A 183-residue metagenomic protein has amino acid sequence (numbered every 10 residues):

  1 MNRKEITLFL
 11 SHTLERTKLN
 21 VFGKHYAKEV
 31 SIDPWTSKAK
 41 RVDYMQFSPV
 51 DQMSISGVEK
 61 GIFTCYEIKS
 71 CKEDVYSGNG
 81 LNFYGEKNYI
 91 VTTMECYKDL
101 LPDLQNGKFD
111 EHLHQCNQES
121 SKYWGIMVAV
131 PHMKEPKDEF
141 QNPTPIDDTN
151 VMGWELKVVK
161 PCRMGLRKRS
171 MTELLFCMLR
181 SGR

Functional and structural regions predicted by a protein language model:
N2-C65, S70-K72: Active-site metal-binding core of divalent-cation-utilizing nuclease and nuclease-like domains
N2-H25, P34-W35, Q105-R183: Non-catalytic C-terminal interaction segments of nucleic acid-processing enzymes
V50, M94, H132: Short loop/turn segments at secondary-structure transitions that flank enzyme active sites
V58-A129: Catalytic cores of nucleic-acid endonucleases
